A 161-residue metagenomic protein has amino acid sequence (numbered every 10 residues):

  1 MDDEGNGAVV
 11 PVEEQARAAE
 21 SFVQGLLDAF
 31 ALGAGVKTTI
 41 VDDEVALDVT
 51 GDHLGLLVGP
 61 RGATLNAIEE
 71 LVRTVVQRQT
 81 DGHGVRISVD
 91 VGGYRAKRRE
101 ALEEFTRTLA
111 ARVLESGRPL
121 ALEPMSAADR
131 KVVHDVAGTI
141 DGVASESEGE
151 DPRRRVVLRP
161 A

Functional and structural regions predicted by a protein language model:
M1-A161: RNA-contacting regions in translation and RNA-metabolism proteins, encompassing KH/S1 modules where present
